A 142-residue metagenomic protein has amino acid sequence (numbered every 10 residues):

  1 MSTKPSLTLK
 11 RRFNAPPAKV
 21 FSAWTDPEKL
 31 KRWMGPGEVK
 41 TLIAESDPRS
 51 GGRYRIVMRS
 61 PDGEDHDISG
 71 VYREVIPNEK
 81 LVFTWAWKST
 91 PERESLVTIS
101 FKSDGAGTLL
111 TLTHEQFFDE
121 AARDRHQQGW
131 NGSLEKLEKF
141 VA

Functional and structural regions predicted by a protein language model:
M1-K40: Hydrophobic ligand-binding cavity/cleft-lining segments
T8, D65-G70, E92-V97: Short, surface-exposed coil-to-beta transition loops
T8-N14, D47, V57, V71 (+1 more regions): Generic structural detector for well-ordered beta-strands
N14, V75-P77, D104-A106: Structural motif
V20, L30, Y54, Y72 (+4 more regions): Hydrophobic pocket/interface hotspot
L42-T84: Glycine-rich portal/gate segments that line the openings of hydrophobic small-molecule binding cavities
K80-G132: Beta-strand/loop substructures that line and gate deep hydrophobic ligand-binding cavities in soluble
L134-A142: Short amphipathic alpha-helical signal-transduction/dimerization elements
